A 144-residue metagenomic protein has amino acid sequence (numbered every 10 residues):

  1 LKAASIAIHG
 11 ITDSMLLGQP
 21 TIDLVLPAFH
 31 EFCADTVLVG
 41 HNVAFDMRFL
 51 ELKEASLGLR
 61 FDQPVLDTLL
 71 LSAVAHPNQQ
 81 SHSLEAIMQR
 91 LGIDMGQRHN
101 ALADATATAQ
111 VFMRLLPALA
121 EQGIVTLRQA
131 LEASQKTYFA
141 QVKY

Functional and structural regions predicted by a protein language model:
L1-Q63, P77-H99, F139: Conserved non-catalytic scaffold segment of RNase H-like nuclease domains
I6, L69, E85, R128-E132: Generic detector of well-ordered alpha-helical segments enriched in charged/polar residues, highlighting helical
T36, T68, T108: Ser/Thr-centric signal marking residues that sit in or immediately flank functional binding/regulatory motifs
R60-S72: Conserved beta-strand -> loop -> alpha-helix junction used to position metal-binding or nucleic-acid-contacting
L71, I87, A107, V111-R114: Generic recognition of well-ordered alpha-helical segments
D104: Conserved catalytic/binding loops enriched for acidic/polar residues
A109, M113-Y144: Acidic two-metal-ion nuclease catalytic site recognized across multiple nuclease folds, prominently DnaQ/RNase D-T
